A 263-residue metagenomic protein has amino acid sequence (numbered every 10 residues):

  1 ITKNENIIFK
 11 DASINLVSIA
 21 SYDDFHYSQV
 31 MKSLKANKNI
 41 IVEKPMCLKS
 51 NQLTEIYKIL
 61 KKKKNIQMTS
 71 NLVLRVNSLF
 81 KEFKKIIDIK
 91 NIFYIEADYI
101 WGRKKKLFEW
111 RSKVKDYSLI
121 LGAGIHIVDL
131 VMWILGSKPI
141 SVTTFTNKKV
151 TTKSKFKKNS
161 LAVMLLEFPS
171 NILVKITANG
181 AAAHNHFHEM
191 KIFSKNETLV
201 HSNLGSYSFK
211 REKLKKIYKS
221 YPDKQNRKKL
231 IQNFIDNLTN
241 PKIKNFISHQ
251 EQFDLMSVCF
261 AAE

Functional and structural regions predicted by a protein language model:
I1-I59: Beta-loop-alpha module in the N-terminal Rossmann-like domain of NAD(P)-dependent dehydrogenases, especially those
L16-S21, P169, I235-E263: C-terminal helix-rich "cap/oligomerization" subdomain common to oxidoreductases
H26, V30, L53, L79-F80 (+3 more regions): A general structural signal for well-ordered alpha-helical segments in protein cores
A36-K38, K63-I66, I172-L173: A short helix->loop->beta-strand "cap" motif at the edges of active sites that frequently abuts
V42-E43, M68-S70, H201: Hydrophobic residues in well-ordered beta-strands that form the structural core
E55-V73, K90-A97: Rossmann-fold dehydrogenase core element
L74-K155: Predominantly a Rossmann-like dinucleotide-binding segment in NAD(P)-dependent oxidoreductases
S154, P169-Q232, N245: NAD(P)-dinucleotide binding in Rossmann-like oxidoreductases
